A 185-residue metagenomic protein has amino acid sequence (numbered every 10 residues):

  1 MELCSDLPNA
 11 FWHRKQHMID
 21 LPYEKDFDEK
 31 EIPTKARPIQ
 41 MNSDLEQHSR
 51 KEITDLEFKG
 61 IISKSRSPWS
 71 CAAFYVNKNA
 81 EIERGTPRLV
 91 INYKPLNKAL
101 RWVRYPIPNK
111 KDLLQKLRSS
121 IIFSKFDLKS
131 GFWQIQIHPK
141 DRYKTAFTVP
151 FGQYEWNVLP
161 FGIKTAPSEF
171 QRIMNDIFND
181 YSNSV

Functional and structural regions predicted by a protein language model:
M1-Y105, G152, N183-V185: Reverse-transcribing Pol proteins
L21-Y23, L56, A73, N92 (+5 more regions): Mobile genetic element proteins and their domesticated derivatives, centered on retroelements and DNA transposons
H48, N109-D112, E169-I173: Well-ordered alpha-helical segments embedded in enzymatic catalytic cores
I82-N97, N109, L113-Q134: Conserved catalytic palm subdomain of right-hand nucleotidyl-transferase polymerases, strongest for RNA-directed enzymes
N97-Y105, F132-R142: Cytochrome P450 core scaffold surrounding the K-helix E-X-X-R motif and the conserved "meander" helix-loop region
I121, Q153-S184: Conserved pre-motif C helix in the palm subdomain of viral-like polymerases
T145-F151: Active-site-adjacent bridging/hinge elements
